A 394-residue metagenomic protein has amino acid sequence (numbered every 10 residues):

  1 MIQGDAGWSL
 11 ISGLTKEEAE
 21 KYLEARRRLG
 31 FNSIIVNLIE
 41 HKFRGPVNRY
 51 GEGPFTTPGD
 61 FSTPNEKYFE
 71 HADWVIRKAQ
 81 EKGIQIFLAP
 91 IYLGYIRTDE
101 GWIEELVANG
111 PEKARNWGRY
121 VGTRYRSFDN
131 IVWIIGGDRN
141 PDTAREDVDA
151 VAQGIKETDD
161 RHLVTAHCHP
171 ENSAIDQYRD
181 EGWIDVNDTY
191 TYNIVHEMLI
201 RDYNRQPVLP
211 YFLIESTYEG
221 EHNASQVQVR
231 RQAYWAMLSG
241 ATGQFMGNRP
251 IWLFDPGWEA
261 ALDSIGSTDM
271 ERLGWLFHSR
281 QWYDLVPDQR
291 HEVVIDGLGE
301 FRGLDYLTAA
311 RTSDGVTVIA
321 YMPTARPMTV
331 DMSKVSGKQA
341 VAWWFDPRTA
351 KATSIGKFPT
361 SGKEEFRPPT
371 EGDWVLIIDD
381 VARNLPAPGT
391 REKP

Functional and structural regions predicted by a protein language model:
I2-V186, Y190-E197: Active-site mouth of glycoside hydrolases
L29-G30, K82, S127-F128, W183 (+4 more regions): Structured helix-beta-strand junction loops
F43, I96, N140-D142, S173 (+4 more regions): Flexible loop/turn segments at secondary-structure boundaries
I86, Y211, A342: Hydrophobic anchor at the start of a short beta-strand that flanks the dinucleotide cofactor-binding loop
R126, D160, P207-V208, H278-P287: Proline-centered flexible-loop/turn and helix-kink motifs
E181-P256: Catalytic-core region of carbohydrate-active enzymes that cleave or remodel glycosidic bonds
V229-G356, E365-P394: Aromatic- and carboxylate-lined catalytic core of secreted/periplasmic carbohydrate-active enzymes
G362: Metallocofactor- and cofactor-centric catalytic cores in central/energy metabolism, strongly enriched
